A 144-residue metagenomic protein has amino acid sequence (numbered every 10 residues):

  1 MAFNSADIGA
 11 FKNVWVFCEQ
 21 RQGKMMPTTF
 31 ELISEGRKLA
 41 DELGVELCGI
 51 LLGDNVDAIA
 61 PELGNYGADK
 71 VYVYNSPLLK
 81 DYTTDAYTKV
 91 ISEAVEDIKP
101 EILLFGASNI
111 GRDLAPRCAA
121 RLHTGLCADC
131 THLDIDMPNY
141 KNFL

Functional and structural regions predicted by a protein language model:
M1-L144: N-terminal glycine-rich FAD/FM-binding segment characteristic of electron-transfer flavoproteins
